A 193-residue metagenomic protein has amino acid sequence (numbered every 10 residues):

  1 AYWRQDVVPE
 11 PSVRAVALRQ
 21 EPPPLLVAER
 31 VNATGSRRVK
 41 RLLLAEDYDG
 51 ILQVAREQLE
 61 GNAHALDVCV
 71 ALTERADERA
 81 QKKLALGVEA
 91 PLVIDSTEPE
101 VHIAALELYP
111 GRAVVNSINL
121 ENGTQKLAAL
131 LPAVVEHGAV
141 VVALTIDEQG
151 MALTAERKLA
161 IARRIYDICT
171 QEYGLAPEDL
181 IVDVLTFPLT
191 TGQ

Functional and structural regions predicted by a protein language model:
A1-Q193: Domain-level signal for soluble alpha/beta catalytic cores
